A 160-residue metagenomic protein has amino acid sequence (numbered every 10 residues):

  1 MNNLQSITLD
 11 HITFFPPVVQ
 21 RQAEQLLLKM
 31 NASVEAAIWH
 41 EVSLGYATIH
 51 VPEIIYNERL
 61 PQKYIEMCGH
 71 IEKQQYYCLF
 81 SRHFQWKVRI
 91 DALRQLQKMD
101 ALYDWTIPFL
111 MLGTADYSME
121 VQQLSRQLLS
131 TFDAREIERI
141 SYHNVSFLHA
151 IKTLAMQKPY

Functional and structural regions predicted by a protein language model:
M1-D91, Q127-Y160: Extended repeat-based scaffolds of very large eukaryotic assembly and lipid-transport proteins
L79, L93, L110-T114: Conserved interaction-surface patches within small, structured recognition/assembly domains
S81-F84, T114-E120: Short coil turns that connect the paired helices of HEAT/ARM alpha-solenoid repeats
K87-V88, W105, E120: Structural detector for tandem alpha-solenoid helical repeats, activating at a conserved register within the helical
Q95, P108-L110, L128: A short acidic, amphipathic alpha-helical/loop segment
K98-M99, D116, S130-R135: A short structural micro-motif
D104-L112, Y142-H143: Short sequence/structural elements of tandem HEAT/ARM alpha-solenoid repeats
Q122-S125: Non-heme di-metal
